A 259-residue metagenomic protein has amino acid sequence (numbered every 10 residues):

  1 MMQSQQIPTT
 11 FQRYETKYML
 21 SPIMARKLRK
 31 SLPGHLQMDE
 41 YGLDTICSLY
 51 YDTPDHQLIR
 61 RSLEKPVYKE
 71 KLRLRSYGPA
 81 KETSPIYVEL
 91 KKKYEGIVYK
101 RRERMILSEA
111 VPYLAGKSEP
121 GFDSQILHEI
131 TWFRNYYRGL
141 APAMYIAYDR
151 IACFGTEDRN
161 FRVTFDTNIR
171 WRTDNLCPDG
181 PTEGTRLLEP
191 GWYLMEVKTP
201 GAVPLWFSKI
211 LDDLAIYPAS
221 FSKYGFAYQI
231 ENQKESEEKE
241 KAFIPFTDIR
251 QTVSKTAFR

Functional and structural regions predicted by a protein language model:
M1-R259: Phosphate-end processing signature that detects enzymes handling 5′-triphosphorylated RNA and polyphosphate
